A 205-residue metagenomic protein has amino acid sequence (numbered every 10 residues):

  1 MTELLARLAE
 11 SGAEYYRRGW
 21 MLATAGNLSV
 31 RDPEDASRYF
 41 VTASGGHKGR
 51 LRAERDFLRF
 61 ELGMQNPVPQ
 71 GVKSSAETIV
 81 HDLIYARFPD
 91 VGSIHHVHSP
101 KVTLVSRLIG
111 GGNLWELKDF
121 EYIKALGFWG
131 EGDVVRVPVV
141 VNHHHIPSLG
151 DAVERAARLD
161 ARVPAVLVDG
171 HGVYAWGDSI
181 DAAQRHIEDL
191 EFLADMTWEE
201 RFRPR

Functional and structural regions predicted by a protein language model:
M1-R205: Glycine-rich flexible loops
